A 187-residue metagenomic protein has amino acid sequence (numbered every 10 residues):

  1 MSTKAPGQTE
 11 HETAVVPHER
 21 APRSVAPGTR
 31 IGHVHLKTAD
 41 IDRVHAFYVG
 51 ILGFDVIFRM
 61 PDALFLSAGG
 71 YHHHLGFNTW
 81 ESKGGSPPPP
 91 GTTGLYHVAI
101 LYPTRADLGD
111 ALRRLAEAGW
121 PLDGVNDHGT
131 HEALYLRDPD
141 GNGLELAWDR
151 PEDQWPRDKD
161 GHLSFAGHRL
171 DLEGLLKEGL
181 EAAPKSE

Functional and structural regions predicted by a protein language model:
M1-G28, K159-E187: Short acidic N-proximal helix/loop "leader" segments that mark the beginning of a domain or an inter-domain linker
E19-R23, K83-P88: Short beta-strand/turn micro-motifs at beta-sheet edges
A26, L36-E81: Core segments of cupin and vicinal oxygen chelate
G28, L36-D42, A99-W155, L163-P184: Vicinal oxygen chelate
I31, P61, L95, H131: Short coil/loop residues immediately preceding or within conserved phosphate-binding loops of NTP-utilizing enzyme
D55-D62, A147-R157: Conserved catalytic-core motifs of GNAT/GCN5-like acyltransferases
F65-Y71, S86-G91, L134-Y135: Short glycine-biased active-site loop of nucleotidyltransferases that positions the nucleotide triphosphate and helps
H72-G76, G85, D140-E145: Short, charged/polar, Gly/Pro-enriched secondary-structure boundary elements
